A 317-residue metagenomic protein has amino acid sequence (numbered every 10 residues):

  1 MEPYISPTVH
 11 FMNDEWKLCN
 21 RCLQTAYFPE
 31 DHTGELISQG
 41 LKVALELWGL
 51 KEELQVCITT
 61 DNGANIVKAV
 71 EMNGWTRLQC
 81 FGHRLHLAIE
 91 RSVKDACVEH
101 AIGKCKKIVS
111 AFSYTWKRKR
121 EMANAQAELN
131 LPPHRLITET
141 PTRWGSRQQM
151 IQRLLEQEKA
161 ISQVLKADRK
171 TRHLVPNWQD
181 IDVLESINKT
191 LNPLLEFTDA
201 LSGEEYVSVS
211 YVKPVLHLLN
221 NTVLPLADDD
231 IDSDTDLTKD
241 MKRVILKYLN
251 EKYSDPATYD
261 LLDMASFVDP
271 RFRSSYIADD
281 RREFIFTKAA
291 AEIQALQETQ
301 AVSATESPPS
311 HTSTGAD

Functional and structural regions predicted by a protein language model:
M1-W116, R120-A127, H134, I293 (+1 more regions): Active-site neighborhood segments
T8, Q24-Y27, I161-D317: Extended, C-terminal/distal alpha-helical "rod" segments
I58, C80, T140-R143, S266: Short conserved micro-motifs on helix faces and helix-strand junctions that flank and scaffold key functional residues
A101-K104, K119-Q126, I137-E139, L165-A167 (+2 more regions): Short coil/turn segments at secondary-structure boundaries
L131-Q149: Charge-patterned, long linear interaction tracts outside catalytic cores
G145-S146, Q152, E156, Q163: RecA-like helicase/translocase P-loop NTPase motor core
